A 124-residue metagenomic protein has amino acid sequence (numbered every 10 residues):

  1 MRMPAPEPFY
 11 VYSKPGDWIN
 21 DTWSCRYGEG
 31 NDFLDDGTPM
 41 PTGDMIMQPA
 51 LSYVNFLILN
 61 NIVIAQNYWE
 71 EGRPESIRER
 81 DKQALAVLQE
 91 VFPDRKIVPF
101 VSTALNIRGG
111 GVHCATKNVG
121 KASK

Functional and structural regions predicted by a protein language model:
M1-K124: Histidine/cysteine-enriched polar flanking segments
